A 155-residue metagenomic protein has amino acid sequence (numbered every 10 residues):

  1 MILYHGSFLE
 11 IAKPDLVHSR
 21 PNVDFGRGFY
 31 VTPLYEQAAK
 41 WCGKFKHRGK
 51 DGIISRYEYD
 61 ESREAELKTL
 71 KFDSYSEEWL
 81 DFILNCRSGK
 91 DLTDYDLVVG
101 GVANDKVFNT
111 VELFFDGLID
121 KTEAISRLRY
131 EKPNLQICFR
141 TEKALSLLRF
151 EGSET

Functional and structural regions predicted by a protein language model:
M1-V23: Short aromatic-glycine-(Arg/Gly/Cys) micro-motifs in beta-strand/loop hairpins
L3-H5, Y30-V31, R56-E58: Short, conserved beta-strand segments within well-ordered enzyme catalytic domains that often line or immediately flank
I11-P14, Y35-K40, L118-K121: Short amphipathic alpha-helical surface micro-motifs
R20-K44: Extended catalytic/binding region for NAD+/ADP-ribose chemistry, centered on the ART fold
V23-D24, K44-T155: Conserved NAD+-utilizing ADP-ribose enzyme module
